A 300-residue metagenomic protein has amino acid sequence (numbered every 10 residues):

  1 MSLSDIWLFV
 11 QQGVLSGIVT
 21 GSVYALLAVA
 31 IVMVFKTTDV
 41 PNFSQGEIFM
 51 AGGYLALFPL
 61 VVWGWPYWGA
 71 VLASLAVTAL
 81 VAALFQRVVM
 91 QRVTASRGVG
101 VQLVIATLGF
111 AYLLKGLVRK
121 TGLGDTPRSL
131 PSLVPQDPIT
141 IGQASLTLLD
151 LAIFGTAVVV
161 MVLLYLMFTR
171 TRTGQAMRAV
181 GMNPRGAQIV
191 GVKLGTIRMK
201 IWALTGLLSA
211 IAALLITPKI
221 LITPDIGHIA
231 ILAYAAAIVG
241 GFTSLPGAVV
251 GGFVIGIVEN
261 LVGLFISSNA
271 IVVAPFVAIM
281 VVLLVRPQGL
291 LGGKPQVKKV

Functional and structural regions predicted by a protein language model:
M1-L27, L55, Y67-A70, S96-V101 (+6 more regions): Membrane-interfacial amphipathic/re-entrant helices at transmembrane-helix boundaries
L3, R92-R170, I197-K200, L261 (+2 more regions): Transmembrane helix-bundle core of multi-pass membrane transporters and related energy-transducing complexes
S4-S16, V23, F168-T169, R198-G240 (+1 more regions): Inter-helical junctions in multi-pass inner-membrane proteins, predominant in energy-converting antiporter-like
F9, D125, M182, Q188-I189 (+2 more regions): Cytosolic-side transmembrane-helix boundaries in multi-pass membrane proteins
T20, S145-D225, L245-G251: Helix-loop-helix "hairpin" substructures at the membrane interface of multi-pass membrane proteins
T37-L84: Membrane-embedded helix boundary and interhelical linker motif in transport proteins
A51, Q91-R119, I226-I238, S267-R286: Pore- or pathway-lining transmembrane helices of multi-pass membrane proteins that form conduits for solutes/ions
W65-F110, V250-I255, R286-P287: Alpha-helical transmembrane segments within multi-pass membrane transporters and channels
